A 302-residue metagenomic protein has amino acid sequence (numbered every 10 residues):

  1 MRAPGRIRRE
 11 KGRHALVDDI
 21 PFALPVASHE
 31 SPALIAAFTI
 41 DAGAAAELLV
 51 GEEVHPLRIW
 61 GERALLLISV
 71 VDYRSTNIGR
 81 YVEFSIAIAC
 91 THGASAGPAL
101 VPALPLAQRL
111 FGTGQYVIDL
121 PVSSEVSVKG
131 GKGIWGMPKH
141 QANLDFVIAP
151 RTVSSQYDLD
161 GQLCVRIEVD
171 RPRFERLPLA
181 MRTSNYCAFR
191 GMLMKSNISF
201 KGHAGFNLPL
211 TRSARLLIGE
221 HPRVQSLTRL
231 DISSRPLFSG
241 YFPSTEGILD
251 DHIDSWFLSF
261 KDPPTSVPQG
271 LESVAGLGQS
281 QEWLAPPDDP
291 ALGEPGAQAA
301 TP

Functional and structural regions predicted by a protein language model:
R2-I20, D119-P302: Interaction-surface and assembly-scaffold signal
D18-S69: N-terminal ordered "arm"
A23, D72-I78, Q141-N143: Catalytic micro-motifs at enzyme active sites that drive phosphoryl/nucleotidyl and oxygen chemistry
S28-E30, E62, I78-V82, A149: Solvent-exposed loop and beta-edge segments used for protein-protein assembly and interaction
L34-A36, F84-I86, S155: Hydrophobic residues positioned within well-ordered beta-strands of beta-sheet architectures
I40-G43, Y73-T76, T91-S95, E125 (+2 more regions): Generic structural motif
W60-R63, T91-A96, F111-Q115, L144-D145 (+2 more regions): Glycine-rich loops and low-complexity Gly/Arg-rich segments that provide flexible linkers or classic glycine-based
I68-D119: Hydrophobic/aromatic-rich structural module bridging two neighboring secondary-structure elements via a short loop
